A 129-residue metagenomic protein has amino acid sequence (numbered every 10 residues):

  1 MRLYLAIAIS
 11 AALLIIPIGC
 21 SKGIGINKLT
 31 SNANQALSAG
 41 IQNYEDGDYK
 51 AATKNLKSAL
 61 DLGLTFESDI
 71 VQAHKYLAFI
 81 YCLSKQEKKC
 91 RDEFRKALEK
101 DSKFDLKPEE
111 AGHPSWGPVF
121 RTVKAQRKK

Functional and structural regions predicted by a protein language model:
L14-A39: Bacterial Sec signal peptide processing site at the extreme N-terminus
T30-S31, S68-I70: Residue signature of alpha-solenoid helical repeat architecture, marking inter-repeat boundaries and helix-start
S58-D61, L98-E99: Amphipathic alpha-helical segments of tetratricopeptide repeats
D69-F79, K103-K128: TPR/TPR-like alpha-solenoid helical repeat scaffolds
